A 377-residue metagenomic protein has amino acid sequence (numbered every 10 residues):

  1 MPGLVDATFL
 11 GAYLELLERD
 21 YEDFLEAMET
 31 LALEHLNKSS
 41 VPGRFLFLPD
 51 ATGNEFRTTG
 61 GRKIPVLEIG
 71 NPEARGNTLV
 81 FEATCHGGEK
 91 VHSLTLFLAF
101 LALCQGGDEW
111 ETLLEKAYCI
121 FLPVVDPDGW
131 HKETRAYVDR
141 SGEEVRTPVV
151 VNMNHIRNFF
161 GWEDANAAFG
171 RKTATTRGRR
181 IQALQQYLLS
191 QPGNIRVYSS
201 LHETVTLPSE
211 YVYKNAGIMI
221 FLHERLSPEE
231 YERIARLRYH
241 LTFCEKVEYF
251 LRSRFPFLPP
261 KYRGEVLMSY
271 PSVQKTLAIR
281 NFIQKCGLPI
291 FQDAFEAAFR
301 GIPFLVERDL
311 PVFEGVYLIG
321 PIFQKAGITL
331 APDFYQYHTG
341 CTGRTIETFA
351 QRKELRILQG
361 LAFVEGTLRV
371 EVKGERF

Functional and structural regions predicted by a protein language model:
M1-P65: Short glycine- and acidic-rich boundary segments immediately preceding or forming the N-terminal edge of structured
K63-N71, A331-Y337: Short, surface-exposed beta-strand/loop micro-motifs that present aromatic residues
N71-T78: Proline/glycine-enriched tight loop/beta-turn segments at coil->beta junctions that connect or precede beta-strands
G76, K90-R252, F257-P260, Y270: Active-site/substrate-binding loop(s) of hydrolase catalytic cores
V80-A83: Short hydrophobic beta-strand that contains or immediately precedes a catalytic carboxylate
C85, V125-D126, E203-T204, T348-Q351: Active-site metal-binding loops of divalent metal-dependent hydrolases
C85-G88, R171, F349-R356: A generic structural motif
L207, M219-L222, E265-K285, D293 (+1 more regions): Active-site-adjacent mobile loop/cap segments within catalytic or ligand-binding domains
